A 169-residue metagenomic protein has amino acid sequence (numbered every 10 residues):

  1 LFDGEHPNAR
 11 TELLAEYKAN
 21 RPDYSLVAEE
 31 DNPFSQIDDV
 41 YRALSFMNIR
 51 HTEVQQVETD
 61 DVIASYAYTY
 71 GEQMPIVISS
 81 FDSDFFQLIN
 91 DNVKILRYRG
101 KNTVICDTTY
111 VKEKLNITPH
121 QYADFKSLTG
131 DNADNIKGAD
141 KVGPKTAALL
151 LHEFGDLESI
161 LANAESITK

Functional and structural regions predicted by a protein language model:
L1-S79, F85-I105: Noncatalytic, basic helical substrate-engagement surface that gates or grips nucleic-acid strands
G4, E16-E29, M47-R50, E72 (+2 more regions): Non-catalytic nucleic-acid-binding/docking modules located in mid-to-C-terminal regions of nucleic-acid enzymes
S80-F81, H152: A conserved hydrophobic position in a structured secondary element of the catalytic/binding core that shapes
S83-D84, K145: Acidic, divalent-metal-coordinating active-site segment for phosphoryl/phosphodiester hydrolysis, typified by short
